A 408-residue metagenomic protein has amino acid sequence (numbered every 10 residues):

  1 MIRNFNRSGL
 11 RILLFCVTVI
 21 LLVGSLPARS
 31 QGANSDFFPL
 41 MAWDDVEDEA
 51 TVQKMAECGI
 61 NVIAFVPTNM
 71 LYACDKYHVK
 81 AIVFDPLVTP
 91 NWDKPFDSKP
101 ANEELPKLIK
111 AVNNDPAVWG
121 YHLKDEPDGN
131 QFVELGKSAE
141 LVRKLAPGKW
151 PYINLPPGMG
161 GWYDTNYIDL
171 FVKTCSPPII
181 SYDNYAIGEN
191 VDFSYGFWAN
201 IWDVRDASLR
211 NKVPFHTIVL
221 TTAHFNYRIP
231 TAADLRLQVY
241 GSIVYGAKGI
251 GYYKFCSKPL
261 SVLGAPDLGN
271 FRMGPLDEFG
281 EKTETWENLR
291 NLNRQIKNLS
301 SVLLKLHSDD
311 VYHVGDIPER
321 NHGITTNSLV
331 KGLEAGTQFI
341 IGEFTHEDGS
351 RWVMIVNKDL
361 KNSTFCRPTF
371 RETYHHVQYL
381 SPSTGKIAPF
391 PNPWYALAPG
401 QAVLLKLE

Functional and structural regions predicted by a protein language model:
I2-F15: Bacterial N-terminal signal peptides that target proteins for export
R3-N4, L22, F344: Helix-centric, low-specificity signal for extended rod-like, repetitive segments
L13-G24: Bacterial N-terminal signal peptides
L26-S30: Sec/Tat signal peptide C-region and signal peptidase I cleavage site
Q31-E408: Glycan-processing catalytic domains of CAZymes
